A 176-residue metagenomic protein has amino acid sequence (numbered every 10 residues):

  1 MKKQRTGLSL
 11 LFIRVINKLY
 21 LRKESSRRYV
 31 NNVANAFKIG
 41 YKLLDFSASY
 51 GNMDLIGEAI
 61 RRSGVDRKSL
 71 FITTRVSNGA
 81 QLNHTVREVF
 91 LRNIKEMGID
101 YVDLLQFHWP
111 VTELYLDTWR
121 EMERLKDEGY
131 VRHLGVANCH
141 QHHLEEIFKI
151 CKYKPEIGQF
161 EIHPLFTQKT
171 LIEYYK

Functional and structural regions predicted by a protein language model:
M1-L70: N-terminal binding-site loop/beta-alpha segment at the start of enzyme catalytic domains that lines or forms
G7, P110-K176: Beta/alpha (TIM)-barrel catalytic core signal, keyed to glycine-rich beta->alpha loops juxtaposed to Asp/Glu that bind
R22-F37, Q81-G98, D117, H142-E146 (+1 more regions): Short, acidic/polar
E24-R27, D45-L55, G79-H84, P110-L114 (+1 more regions): Acidic-and-aromatic substrate-binding clefts and catalytic sites of carbohydrate-active enzymes
N35, I39, L55-G64, R92 (+4 more regions): Alpha-helical structural signal in soluble globular domains
A36, L44, I56, I72 (+7 more regions): Conserved, mostly hydrophobic/aromatic
Y41, I99-V102, V131, P155: A structural motif
R67-A80, Y101-P110, N138: A short, structured active-site edge motif that brings together acidic residues
